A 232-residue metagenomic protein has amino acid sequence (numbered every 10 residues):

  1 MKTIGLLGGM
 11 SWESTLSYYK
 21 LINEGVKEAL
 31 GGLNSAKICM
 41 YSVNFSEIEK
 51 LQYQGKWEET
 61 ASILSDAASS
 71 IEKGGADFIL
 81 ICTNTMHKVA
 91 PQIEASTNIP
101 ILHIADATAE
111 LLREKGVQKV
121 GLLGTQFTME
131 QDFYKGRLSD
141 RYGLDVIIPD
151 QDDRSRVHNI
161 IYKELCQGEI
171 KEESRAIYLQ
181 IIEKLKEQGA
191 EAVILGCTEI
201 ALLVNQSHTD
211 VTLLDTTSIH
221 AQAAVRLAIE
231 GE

Functional and structural regions predicted by a protein language model:
M1-E232: Non-catalytic structural scaffold of enzyme domains
